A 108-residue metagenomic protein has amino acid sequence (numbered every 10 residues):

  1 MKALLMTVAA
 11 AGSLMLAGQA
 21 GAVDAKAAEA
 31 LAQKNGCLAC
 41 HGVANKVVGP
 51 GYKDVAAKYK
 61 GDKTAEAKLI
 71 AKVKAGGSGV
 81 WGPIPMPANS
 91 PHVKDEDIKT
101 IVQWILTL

Functional and structural regions predicted by a protein language model:
M1-L4: Positively charged n-region of N-terminal signal peptides that target proteins for export
T7-M15: Bacterial N-terminal signal peptides
L16-A32, K58-K60: Electrostatic cytochrome c docking/interface patches
D24, A28, A65, L69 (+1 more regions): Stable alpha-helical elements in mature extracytoplasmic
G36-V43, I101: The canonical Cys-X-X-Cys-His
V48-Y59, K72-V102: Axial heme c-ligation environment in periplasmic c-type cytochrome domains
W104-L108: Short hydrophobic/aromatic patches at helix-to-coil boundaries
